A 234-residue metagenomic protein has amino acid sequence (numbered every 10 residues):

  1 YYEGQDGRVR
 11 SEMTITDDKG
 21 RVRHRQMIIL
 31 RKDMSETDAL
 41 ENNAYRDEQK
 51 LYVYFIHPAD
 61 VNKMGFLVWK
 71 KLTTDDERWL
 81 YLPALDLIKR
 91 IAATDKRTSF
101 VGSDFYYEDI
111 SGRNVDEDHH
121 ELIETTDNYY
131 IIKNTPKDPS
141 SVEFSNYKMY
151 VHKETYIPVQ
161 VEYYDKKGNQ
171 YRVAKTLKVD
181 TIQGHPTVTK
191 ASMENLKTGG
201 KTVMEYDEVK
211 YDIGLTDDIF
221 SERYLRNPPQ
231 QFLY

Functional and structural regions predicted by a protein language model:
Y1-A84: N-terminal mature ectodomain segment of secretory-pathway/periplasmic proteins
G4-D6, E48, V115-E117, D127-Y129: Sequence-level motif detector for i,i+2 pairs with an aromatic at +2
Q5, Q26, Q49, Q160 (+3 more regions): Residue-identity detector for glutamine
I28, E124-T125: Residue-level signature of transmembrane alpha-helix interfaces in integral membrane proteins
L30-K32, K178, R226-P228: A generic membrane alpha-helix/interface feature
L67, K71, E77-Y81, L87-V115 (+1 more regions): Gly/Pro-enriched, hydrophobic low-complexity segments that function as extracytoplasmic propeptides/linkers
H119-E121: Conserved catalytic alpha/beta cores of large enzymes that bind or transform nucleotide phosphates and polynucleotides
G214-Y234: Gram-negative outer-membrane assembly/targeting C-terminal domains
